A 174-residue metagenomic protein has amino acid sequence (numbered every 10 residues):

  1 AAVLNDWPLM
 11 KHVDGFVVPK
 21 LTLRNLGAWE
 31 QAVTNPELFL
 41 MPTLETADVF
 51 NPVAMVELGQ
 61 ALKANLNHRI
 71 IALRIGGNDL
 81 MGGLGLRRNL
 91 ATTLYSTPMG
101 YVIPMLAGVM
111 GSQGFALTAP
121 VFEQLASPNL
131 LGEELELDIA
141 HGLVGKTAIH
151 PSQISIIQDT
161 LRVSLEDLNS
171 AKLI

Functional and structural regions predicted by a protein language model:
A1-I174: Expand to "…catalyze enediolate/carbanion chemistry for C-C bond making/breaking, isomerization, decarboxylation
